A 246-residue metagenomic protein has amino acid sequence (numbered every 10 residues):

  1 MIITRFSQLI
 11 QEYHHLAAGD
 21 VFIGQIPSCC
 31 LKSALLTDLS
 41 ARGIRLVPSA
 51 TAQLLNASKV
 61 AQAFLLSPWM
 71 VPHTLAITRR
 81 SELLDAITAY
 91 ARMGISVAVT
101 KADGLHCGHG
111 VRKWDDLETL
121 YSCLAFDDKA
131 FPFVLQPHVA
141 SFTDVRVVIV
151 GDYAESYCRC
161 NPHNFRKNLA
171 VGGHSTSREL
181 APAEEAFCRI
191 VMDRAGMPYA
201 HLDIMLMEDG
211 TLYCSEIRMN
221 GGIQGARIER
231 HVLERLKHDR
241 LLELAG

Functional and structural regions predicted by a protein language model:
M1-A89: Conserved N-proximal alpha/beta basic substrate-recognition cap immediately N-terminal to, or forming the N-lobe
C30-S33, L83-L84, Y121, F142-D144 (+1 more regions): Short, well-ordered alpha-helical microsegments
Y90-A98: Acidic/histidine-enriched active-site and ligand-binding environments that engage anionic O-linkages
A98, E155, A200, Y213-S215: Protein kinase-like catalytic core scaffold
K101-D103, G108: Conserved Motif II region of HX4D acyltransferases
H109-A195: Phosphate-binding site of ATP-dependent enzymes
M197-D209: A short glycine-rich, hydrophobically flanked beta-strand micro-motif that places a catalytic Asp/Glu for divalent metal
L206-G246: C-terminal active-site "lid" helix and adjoining low-complexity regulatory extension at the edge of ATP-using catalytic
